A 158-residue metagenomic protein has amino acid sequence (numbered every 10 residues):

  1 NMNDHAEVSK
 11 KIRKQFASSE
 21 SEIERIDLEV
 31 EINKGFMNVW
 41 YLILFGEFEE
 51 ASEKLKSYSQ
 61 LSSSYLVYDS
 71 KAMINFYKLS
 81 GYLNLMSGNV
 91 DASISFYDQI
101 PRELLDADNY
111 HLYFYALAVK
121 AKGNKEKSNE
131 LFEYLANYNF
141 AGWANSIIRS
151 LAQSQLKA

Functional and structural regions predicted by a protein language model:
N1-E7, K14-F16: Long, internal scaffold/assembly segments composed of regular secondary structure
M2-N3, F45, S87, K122: Structural motif corresponding to the intra-repeat A-B loop/turn of tetratricopeptide repeats
H5-V8, A51, S93, S128: Single-residue signature of alpha-solenoid repeat helices
K11-E29, K56-K71, Y97-A107, Y134-A144: Solenoid-like repeat scaffolds
N33-M37, Y41, A72-L79, L112-A121 (+1 more regions): "A position-specific structural signal for the A-helix of alpha-solenoid helical repeats
W40, Y82-M86, Q99-E103, L117-A121 (+1 more regions): Short basic/hydrophobic patches in alpha-helices and adjacent helix-turn junctions that form amphipathic surface motifs
I43-F48, L55, S59-L112: Alpha-helical adaptor scaffolds
N129, N137-A158: Terminal, low-structured helical/coil segments at or just beyond the last alpha-helical repeat
